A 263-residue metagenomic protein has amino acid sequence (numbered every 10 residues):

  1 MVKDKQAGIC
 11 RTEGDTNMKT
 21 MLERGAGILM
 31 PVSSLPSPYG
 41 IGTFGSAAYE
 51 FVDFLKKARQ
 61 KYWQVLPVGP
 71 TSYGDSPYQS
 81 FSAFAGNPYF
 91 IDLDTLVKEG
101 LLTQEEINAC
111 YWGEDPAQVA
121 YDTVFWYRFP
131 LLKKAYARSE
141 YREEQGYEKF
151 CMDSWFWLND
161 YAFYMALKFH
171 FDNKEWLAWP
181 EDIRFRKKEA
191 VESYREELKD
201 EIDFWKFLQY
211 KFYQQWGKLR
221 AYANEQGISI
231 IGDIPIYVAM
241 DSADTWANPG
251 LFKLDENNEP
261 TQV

Functional and structural regions predicted by a protein language model:
A7: Extracellular cell-wall/glycan-interacting regions and their flexible linkers
N17-M18, D255: N-terminal-biased segments
K19-P249: Acidic/aromatic-lined carbohydrate-recognition and catalytic surfaces of CAZymes acting on diverse glycans
D244-V263: Active-site-adjacent "gating/activation" loops or surface patches in catalytic cores
